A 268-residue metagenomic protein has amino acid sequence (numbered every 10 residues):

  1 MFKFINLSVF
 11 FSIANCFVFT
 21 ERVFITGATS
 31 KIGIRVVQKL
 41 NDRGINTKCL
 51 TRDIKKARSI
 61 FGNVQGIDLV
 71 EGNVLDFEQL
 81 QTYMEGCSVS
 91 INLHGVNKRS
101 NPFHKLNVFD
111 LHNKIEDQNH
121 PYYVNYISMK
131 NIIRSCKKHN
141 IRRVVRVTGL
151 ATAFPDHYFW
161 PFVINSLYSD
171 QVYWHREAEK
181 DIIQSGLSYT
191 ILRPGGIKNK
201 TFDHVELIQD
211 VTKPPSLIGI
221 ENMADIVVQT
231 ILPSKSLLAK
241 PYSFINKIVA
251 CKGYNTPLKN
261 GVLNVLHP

Functional and structural regions predicted by a protein language model:
M1-T20: N-terminal chloroplast transit peptides
R22, N46-T47, G66, R142-R143 (+1 more regions): Residues at the starts of beta-strands that form the adenosine-phosphate
R22-I45: N-terminal Rossmann NAD(P)H-binding glycine-rich loop of SDR-like oxidoreductase domains
V23-F24, C49-K138: NAD(P)H-binding glycine-rich loop region in Rossmannoid oxidoreductase-like domains and their noncatalytic homologs
G27, T51, T148, R193 (+1 more regions): Short beta-strand/turn micro-motifs composed of small residues that flank or help shape donor/cofactor-binding pockets
A28-K31, G196-P268: Active-site-lining helix/loop region of Rossmann-like oxidoreductase modules
V96-V211: Glycine-/Pro-rich loop/turn segments that contact NAD(P) or position catalytic residues in Rossmann-like domains
